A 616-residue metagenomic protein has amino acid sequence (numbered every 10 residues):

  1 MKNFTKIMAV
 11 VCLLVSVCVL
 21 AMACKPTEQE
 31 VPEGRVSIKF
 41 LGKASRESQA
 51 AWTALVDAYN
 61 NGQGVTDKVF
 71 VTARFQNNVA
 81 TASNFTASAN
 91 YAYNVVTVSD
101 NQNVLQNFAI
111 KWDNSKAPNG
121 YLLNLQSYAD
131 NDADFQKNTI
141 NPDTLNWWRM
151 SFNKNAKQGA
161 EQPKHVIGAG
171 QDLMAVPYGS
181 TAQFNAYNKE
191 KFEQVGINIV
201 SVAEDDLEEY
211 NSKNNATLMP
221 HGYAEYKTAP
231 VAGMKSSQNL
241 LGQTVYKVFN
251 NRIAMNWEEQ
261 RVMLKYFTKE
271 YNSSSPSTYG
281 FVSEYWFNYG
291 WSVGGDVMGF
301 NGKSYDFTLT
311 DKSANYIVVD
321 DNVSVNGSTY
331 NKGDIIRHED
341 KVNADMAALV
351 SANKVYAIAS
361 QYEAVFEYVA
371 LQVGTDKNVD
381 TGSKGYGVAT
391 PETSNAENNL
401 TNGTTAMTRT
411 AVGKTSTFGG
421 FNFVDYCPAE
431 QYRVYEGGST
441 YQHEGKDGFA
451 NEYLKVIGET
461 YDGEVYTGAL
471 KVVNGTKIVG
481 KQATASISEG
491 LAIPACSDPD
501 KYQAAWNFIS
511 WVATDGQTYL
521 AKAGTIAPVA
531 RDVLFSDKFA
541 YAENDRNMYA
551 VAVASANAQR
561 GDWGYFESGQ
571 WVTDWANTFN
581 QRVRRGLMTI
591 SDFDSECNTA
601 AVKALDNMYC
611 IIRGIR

Functional and structural regions predicted by a protein language model:
K6-A9, A21-Y121, D130-K137, A156 (+2 more regions): Conserved N-terminal structural module of periplasmic/extracytoplasmic solute-binding proteins
V11-V19: Bacterial N-terminal signal peptides
D67, Q158-Q171, E190, A348 (+3 more regions): Extracytoplasmic/periplasmic substrate-recognition and gating elements
R74-A87, M255-E259, S383-T401: Short helix-initiation/N-cap motifs at beta->coil->alpha
D100-F184, D206-T228, E444, G448-L470 (+1 more regions): Hinge/lid segment of periplasmic solute-binding proteins
G159-Y178, Q183, E209-L349: Extracytoplasmic/periplasmic solute-binding protein
W257-T268, F300-T393, G413, G419-F421 (+2 more regions): Glycine-centered hinge/linker elements that transmit conformational signals in sensory and ligand-binding systems
T518, A527, L534-E543, V553-R616: Conserved C-terminal helix/tail region of periplasmic/extracytoplasmic solute-binding proteins
